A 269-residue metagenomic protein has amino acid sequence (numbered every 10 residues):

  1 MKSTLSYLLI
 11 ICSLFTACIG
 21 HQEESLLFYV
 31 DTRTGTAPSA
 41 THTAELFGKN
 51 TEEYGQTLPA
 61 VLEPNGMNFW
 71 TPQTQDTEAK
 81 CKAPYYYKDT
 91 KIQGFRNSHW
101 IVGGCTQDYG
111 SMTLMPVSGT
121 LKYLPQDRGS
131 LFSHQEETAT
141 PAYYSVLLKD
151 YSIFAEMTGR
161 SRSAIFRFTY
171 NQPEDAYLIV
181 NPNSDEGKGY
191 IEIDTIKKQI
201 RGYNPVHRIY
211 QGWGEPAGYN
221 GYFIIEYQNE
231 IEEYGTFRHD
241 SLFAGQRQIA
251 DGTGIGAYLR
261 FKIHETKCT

Functional and structural regions predicted by a protein language model:
M1-T4: Positively charged n-region of N-terminal signal peptides that target proteins for export
S6-T16: Bacterial N-terminal signal peptides
L14-E24: Bacterial Sec-dependent signal peptides at the C-terminal "C-region" and cleavage site
Q22-T269: Accessory carbohydrate-recognition regions in carbohydrate-active enzymes
